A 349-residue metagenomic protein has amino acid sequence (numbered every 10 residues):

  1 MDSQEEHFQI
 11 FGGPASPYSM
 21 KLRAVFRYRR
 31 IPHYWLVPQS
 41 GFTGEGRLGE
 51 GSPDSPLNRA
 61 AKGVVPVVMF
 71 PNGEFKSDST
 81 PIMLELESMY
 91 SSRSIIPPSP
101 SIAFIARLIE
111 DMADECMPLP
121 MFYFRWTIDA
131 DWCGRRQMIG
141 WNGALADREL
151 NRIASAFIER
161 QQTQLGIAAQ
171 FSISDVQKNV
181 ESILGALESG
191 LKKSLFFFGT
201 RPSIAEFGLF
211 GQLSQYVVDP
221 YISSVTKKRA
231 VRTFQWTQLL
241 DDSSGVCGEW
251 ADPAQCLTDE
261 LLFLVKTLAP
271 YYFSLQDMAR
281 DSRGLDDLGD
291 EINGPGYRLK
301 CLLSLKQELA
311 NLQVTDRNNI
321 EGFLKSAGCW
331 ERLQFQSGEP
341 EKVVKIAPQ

Functional and structural regions predicted by a protein language model:
M1-R148, F197, V217, P270-Q349: GST-like domain detector, emphasizing the conserved glutathione-binding G-site in the N-terminal thioredoxin-like
E87-S94, I167-F171, K193-F198, P220-V225: Inter-helical turn/loop segments and adjacent helix faces that build the functional surface of alpha-helical bundle
S101-L108, D175-S182, A186, R232-Q235: A non-catalytic, amphipathic alpha-helix used as a structural packing/dimerization or gating element in enzyme scaffolds
D131-Q177: Divalent-metal (Mg2+/Mn2+/Ca2+)-assisted nucleotide/phosphate chemistry catalytic cores
T163-F197: Short N-terminal edge-element motif at the start of the domain
F197-V217: GST superfamily/GST-like fold recognition
Q212-V246: Short His-centered aromatic/hydrophobic patch
D252-F273: Small-residue-rich helix-loop
